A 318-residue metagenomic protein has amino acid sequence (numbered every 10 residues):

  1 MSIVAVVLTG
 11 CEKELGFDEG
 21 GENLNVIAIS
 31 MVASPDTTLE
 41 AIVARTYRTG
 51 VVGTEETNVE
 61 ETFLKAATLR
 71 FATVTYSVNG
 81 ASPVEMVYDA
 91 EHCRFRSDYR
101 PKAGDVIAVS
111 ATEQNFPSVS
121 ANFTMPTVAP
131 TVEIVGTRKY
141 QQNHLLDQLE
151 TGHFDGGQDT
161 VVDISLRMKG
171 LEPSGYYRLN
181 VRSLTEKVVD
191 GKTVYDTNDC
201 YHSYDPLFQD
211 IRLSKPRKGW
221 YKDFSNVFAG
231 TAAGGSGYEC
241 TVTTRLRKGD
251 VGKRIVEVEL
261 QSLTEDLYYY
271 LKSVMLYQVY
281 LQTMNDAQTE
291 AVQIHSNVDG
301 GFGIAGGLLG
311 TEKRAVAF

Functional and structural regions predicted by a protein language model:
M1-S2: Sec-dependent signal peptide recognition, specifically the positively charged N-region followed immediately by
V7-G10: C-terminal motif of bacterial Sec signal peptides marking the signal peptidase cleavage site
E12-F318: A sequence/structural signal for flexible, mid-protein segments enriched in small/helix-disrupting residues
